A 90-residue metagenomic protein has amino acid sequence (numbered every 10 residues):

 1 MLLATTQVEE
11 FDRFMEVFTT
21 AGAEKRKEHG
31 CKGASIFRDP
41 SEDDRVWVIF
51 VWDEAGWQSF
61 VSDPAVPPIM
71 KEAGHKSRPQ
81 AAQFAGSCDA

Functional and structural regions predicted by a protein language model:
M1-Q7, A34-D63: Short, well-ordered beta-strand segments in beta-rich or mixed alpha/beta enzyme and ligand-binding folds
T6-E9, F84: Short, flexible beta-strand-to-coil junctions
E10-G33, P64-M70: Short amphipathic alpha-helical segments
E16-T19, A23, E42, A55-W57 (+3 more regions): Short linear sequence elements within intrinsically disordered, low-complexity coil regions
H29-V46, P68-A90: Glycine-rich beta-strand-turn "strand-cap" elements at beta-sheet edges
